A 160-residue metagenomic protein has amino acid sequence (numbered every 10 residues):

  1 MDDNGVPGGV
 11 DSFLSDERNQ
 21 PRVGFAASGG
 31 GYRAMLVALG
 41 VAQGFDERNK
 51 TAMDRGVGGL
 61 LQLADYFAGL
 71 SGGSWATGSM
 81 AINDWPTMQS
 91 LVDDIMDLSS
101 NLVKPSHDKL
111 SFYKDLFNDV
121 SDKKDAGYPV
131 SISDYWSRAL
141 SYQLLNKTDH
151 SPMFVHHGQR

Functional and structural regions predicted by a protein language model:
M1-R160: Catalytic domains of lipid- and phosphate-ester/thioester hydrolases
